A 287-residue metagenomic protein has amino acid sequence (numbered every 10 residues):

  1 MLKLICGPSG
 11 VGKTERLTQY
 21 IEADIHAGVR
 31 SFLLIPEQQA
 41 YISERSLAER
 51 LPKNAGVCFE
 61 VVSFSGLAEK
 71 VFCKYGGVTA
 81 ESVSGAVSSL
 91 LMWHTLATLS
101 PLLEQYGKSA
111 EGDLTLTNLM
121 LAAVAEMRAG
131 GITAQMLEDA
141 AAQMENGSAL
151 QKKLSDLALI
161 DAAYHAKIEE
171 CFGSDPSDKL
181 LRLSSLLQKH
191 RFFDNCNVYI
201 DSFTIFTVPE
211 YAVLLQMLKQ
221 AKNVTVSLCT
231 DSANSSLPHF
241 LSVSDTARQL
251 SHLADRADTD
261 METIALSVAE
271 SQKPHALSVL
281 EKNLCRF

Functional and structural regions predicted by a protein language model:
I5: Hydrophobic anchor at the beta1->P-loop junction of P-loop NTPases
S9: The conserved Walker
K13-T14: Conserved lysine of the Walker
L17, G28-A40, C229: Conserved RecA-like ASCE P-loop NTPase motor core of nucleic-acid helicases/translocases
L17, Q39-A40, A48-F192, L241 (+1 more regions): Basic/charged alpha-beta structural segments of nucleotide/phosphate-handling enzymes
L33-I35, V61, Y199, N223-L228: Structural recognition of the conserved hydrophobic beta-strand(s) that form the central parallel beta-sheet of P-loop
F193-F206: Conserved P-loop NTPase "ATPase switch" module shared by AAA+ and STAND
E210-F287: Conserved RecA-like helicase ATPase core segment that couples NTP binding/hydrolysis to strand translocation
